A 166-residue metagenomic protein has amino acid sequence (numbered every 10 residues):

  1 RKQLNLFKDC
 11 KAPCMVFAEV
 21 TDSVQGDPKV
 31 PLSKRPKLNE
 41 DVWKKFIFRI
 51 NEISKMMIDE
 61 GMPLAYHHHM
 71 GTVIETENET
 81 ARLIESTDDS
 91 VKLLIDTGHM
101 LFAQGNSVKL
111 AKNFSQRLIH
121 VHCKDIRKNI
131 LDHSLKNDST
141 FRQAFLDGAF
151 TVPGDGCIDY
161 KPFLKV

Functional and structural regions predicted by a protein language model:
R1, E40-W43, G148-D155: The substrate-binding groove and active-site-proximal loops of carbohydrate-active enzymes, especially glycoside
R1, V20-D22, H69-G71, D96-M100 (+2 more regions): Active-site beta-loop-alpha junctions enriched in small/polar residues
K2-K92: Active-site acidic/histidine proton-transfer and metal-coordination neighborhood in alpha/beta enzyme cores
V30, L64-H67, I95-G98, N137 (+2 more regions): Generic preference for well-ordered secondary structure
N51, K55, E77-V91, L101-V166: Histidine-acidic metal/acid-base catalytic patches
